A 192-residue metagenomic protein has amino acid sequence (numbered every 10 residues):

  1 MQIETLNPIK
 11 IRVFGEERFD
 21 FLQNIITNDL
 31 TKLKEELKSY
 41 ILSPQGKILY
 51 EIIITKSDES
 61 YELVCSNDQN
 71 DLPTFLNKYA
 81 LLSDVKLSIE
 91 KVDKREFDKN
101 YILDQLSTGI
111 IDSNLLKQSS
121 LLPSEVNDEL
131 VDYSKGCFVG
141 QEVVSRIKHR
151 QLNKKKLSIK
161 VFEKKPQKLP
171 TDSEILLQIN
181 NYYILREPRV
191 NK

Functional and structural regions predicted by a protein language model:
M1-K192: Basic, glycine/lysine-rich polyanion-binding surfaces/domains
